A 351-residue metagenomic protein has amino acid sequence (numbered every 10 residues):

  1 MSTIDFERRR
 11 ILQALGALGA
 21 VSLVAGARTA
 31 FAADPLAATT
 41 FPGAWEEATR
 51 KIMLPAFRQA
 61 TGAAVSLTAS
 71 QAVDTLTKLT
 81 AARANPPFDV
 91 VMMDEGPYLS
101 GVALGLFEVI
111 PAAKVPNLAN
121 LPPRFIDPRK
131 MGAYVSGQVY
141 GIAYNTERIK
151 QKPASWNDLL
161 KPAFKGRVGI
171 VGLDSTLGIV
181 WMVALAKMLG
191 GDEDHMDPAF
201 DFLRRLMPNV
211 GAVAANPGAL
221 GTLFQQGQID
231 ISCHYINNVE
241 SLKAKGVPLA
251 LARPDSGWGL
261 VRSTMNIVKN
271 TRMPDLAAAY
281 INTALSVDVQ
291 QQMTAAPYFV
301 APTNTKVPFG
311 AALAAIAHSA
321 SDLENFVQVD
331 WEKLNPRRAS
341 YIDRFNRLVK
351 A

Functional and structural regions predicted by a protein language model:
I4, R10-F31: N-terminal export signals
A33-Y98: Early extracytoplasmic/lumenal segment of secretory-pathway proteins
G43-R50, P87-Q225: Extracytoplasmic ligand-binding site segments that recognize negatively charged/polar headgroups
G96-S100, Q225, I231-P248: A ligand-binding cleft/hinge motif common to bilobed small-molecule-binding domains
E108-P116, K130-G132, L160, D230-I231 (+2 more regions): Short beta-strand->loop
Q138, D201-L206, K243-K269, T305: Periplasmic-binding protein-like
V268-F326: Mature extracytoplasmic/periplasmic domains
A311-A351: Extracellular/periplasmic bilobal clamshell ligand-binding domains
